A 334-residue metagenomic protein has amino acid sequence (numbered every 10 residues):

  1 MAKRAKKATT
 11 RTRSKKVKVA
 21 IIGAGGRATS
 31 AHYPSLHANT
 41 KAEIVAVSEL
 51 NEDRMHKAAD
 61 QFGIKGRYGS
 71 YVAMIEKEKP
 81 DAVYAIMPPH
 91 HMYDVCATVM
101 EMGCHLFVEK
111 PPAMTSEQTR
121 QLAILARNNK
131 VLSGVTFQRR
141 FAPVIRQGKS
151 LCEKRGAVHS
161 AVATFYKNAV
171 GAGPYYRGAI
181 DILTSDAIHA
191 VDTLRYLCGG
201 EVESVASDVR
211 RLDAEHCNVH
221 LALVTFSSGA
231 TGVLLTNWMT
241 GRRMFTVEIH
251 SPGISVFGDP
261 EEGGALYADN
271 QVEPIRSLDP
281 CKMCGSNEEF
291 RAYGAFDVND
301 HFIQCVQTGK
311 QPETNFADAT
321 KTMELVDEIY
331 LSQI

Functional and structural regions predicted by a protein language model:
A2-F62: N-terminal Rossmann-like dinucleotide-binding module
A2-K16, A82-A85, S227, H301-I334: C-terminal helix-rich "cap/oligomerization" subdomain common to oxidoreductases
N51, K65-A123: Beta-loop-alpha module in the N-terminal Rossmann-like domain of NAD(P)-dependent dehydrogenases, especially those
Y68, V108, S133-V135, V162 (+1 more regions): Hydrophobic residues in well-ordered beta-strands that form the structural core
A113-A172: A contiguous active-site-proximal alpha/beta segment in oxidoreductase catalytic domains
T136-V144, A169-V202, D318-A319: Mid-domain beta-loop-alpha active-site segment that forms a flexible, acidic cofactor/metal-binding surface
Q138, E248-A317, K321: C-terminal glycine/acidic-rich active-site capping loop/insertion
S185, V191-G263, F296-K310: Contiguous beta-strand/loop segments that form the cofactor/metal-binding neighborhood of enzyme cores
